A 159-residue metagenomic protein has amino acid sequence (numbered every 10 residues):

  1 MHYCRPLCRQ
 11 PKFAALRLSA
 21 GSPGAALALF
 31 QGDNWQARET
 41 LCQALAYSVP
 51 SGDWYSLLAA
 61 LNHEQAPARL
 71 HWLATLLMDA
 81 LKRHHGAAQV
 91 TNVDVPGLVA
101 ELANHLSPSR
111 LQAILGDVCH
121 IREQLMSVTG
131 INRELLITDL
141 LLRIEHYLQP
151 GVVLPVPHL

Functional and structural regions predicted by a protein language model:
M1-L159: Charged, glycine-rich active-site and insertion segments that engage polyanionic ligands
